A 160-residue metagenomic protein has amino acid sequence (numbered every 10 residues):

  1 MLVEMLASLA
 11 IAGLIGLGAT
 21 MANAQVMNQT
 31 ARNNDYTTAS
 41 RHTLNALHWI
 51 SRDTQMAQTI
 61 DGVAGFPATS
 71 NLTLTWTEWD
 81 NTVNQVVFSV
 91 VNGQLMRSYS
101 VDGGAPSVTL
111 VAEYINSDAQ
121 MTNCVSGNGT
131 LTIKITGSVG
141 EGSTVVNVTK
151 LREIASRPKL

Functional and structural regions predicted by a protein language model:
M1-R52: Aliphatic-rich helix starts adjacent to a transmembrane/signal segment
L14, L44-N45, V83, L110 (+1 more regions): Generic structural microfeature
I15, G62-V63: Short, hydrophobic secondary-structure boundary micro-motifs
L44, Q55, Q94-S98: Short, cationic motifs built from Arg/Lys/His that form the positively charged side of catalytic pockets
V63-N128: Type IV pilin-like appendage domain
T109, Y114-L160: Short linear sequence signals and composition-biased patches located at protein termini or domain-edge surfaces
